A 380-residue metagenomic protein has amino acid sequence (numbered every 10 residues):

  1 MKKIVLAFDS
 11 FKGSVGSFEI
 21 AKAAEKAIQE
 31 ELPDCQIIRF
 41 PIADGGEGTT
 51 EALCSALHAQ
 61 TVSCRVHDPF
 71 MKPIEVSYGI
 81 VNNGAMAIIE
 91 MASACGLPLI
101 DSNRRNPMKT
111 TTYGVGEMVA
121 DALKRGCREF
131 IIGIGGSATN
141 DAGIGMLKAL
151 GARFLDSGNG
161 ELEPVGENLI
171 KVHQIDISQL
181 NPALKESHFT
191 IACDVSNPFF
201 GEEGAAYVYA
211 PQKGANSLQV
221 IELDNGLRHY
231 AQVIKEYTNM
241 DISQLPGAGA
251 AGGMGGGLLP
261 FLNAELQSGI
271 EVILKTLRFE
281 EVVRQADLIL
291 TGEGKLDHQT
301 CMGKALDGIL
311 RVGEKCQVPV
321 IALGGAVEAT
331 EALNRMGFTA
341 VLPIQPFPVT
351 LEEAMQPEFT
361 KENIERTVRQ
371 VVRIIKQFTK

Functional and structural regions predicted by a protein language model:
K2-I134, A138-K380: N-terminal loops that bind phosphate or other acidic moieties and the adjacent beta-alpha structural core
